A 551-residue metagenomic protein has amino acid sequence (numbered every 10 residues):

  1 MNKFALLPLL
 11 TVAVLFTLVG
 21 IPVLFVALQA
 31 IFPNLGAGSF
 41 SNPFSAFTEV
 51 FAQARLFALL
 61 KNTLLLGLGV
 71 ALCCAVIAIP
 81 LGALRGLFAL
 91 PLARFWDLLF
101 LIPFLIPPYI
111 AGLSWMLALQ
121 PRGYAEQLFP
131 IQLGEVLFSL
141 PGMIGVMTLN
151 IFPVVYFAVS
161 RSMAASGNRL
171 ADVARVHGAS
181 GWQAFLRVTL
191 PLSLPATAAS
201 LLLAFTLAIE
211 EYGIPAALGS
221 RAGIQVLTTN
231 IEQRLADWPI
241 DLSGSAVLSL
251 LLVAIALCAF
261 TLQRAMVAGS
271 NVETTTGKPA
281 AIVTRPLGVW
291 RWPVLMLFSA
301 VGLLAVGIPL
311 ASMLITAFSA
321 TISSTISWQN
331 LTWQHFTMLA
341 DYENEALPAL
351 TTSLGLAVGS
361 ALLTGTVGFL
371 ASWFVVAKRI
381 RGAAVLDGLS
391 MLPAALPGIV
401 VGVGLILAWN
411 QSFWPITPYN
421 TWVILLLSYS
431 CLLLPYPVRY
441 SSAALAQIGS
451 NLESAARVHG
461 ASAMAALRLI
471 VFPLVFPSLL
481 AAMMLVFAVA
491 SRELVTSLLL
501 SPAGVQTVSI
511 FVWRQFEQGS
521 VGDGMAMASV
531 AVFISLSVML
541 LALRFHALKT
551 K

Functional and structural regions predicted by a protein language model:
K3-G36, A52-A164, L192-G213, A217 (+8 more regions): Membrane-water interface segments at the C-terminal ends of transmembrane alpha-helices in multi-pass inner-membrane
F40-P43, A158-L170, G181, L194 (+7 more regions): Transmembrane helix boundary and interhelical loop/hinge segments in multi-pass membrane proteins
N42-A52, L331-D341: A short amphipathic helical element positioned immediately N-terminal to and/or at the very start of a transmembrane
L170, N271-V283, L452, F545-K551: Short cytosolic juxtamembrane segments of multi-pass membrane proteins
A174-R175, A456: The alpha-helix within a helix-turn-helix
H177-A179, P191, H459-A461, P473: Glycine/proline-centered hinge or cleavage motifs at structural transition points of membrane proteins
G213-P239, T325-Q329, L494-V521: Glycine-rich helix-loop "coupling/hinge" segments at transmembrane-helix boundaries in multipass transporters
T261-F298: Alpha-helical transmembrane segments of integral membrane proteins
